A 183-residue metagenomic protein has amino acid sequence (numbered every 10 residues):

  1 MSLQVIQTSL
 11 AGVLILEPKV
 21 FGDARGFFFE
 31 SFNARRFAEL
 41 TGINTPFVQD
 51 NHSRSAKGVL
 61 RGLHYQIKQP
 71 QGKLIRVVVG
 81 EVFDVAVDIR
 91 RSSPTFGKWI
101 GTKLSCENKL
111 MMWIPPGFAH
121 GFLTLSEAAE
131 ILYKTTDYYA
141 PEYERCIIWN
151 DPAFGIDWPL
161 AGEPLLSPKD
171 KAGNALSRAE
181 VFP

Functional and structural regions predicted by a protein language model:
M1-E107, A128, T135-P183: Non-catalytic, conserved peripheral segments adjacent to functional cores
L104-E127: Conserved metal-binding segment of the jelly-roll/cupin
